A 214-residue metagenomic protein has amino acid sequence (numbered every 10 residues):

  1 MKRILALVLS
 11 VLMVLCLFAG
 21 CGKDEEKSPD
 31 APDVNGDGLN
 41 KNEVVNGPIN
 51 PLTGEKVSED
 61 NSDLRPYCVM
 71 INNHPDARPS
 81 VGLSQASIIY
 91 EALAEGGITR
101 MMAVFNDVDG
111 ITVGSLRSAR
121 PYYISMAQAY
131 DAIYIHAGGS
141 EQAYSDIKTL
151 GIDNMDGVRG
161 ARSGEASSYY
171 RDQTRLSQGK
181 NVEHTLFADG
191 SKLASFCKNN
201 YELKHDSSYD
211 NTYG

Functional and structural regions predicted by a protein language model:
M1-V8: Positively charged n-region of N-terminal signal peptides that target proteins for export
V8-L15: Alpha-helical transmembrane segments
C16-G20: C-terminal motif of bacterial Sec signal peptides marking the signal peptidase cleavage site
G22-D24: Bacterial signal peptide processing site
K27: Catalytic/regulatory signature loops of cyclic-dinucleotide turnover enzymes and related class III nucleotidyl cyclases
A31-P32, G36-A86, E95-G214: A surface/extracellular/periplasmic glyco- and lipid-processing/surface-interacting theme
A92: Change "in soluble alpha/beta enzymes" to "in soluble alpha/beta proteins
